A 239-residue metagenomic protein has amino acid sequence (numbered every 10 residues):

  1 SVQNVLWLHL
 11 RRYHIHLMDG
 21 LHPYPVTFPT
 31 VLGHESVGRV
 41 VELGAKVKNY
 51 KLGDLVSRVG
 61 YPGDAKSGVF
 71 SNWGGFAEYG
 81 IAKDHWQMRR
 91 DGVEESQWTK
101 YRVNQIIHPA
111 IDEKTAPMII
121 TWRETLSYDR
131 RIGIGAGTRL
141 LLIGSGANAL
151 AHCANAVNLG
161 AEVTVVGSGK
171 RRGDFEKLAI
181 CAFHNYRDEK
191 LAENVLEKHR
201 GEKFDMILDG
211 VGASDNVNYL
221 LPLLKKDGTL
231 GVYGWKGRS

Functional and structural regions predicted by a protein language model:
S1-H9, L21-D64, N72-G74, W86: Glycine-rich beta-strand-centered segment in the early N-terminal region that forms part of a ligand/cofactor-binding
G63-L140: NAD(P)H dinucleotide-binding glycine-rich loop of Rossmann-like/cofactor-binding domains, especially the beta1-alpha1
F76-A77, G137, I180, K203-D205: Local beta-strand N-terminus motif with an aromatic residue
P109-D188: Mid-domain Rossmann-like dinucleotide-binding core that forms the NAD(H)/NADP(H) cofactor-binding site
E189-E202: Short amphipathic alpha-helix with an adjacent loop that forms part of the alpha/beta core around
S214-S239: Glycine-rich phosphate-binding loop and adjacent beta-alpha segment of Rossmann(oid) nucleotide-cofactor-binding
